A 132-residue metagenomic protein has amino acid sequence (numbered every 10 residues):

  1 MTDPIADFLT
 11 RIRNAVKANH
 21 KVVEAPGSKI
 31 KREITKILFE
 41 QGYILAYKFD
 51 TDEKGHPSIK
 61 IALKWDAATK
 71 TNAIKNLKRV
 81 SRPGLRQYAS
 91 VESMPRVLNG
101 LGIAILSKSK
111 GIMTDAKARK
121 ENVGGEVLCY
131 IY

Functional and structural regions predicted by a protein language model:
M1-Y132: Core subunits and conserved enzymes of cellular information-processing and envelope-translocation systems across
